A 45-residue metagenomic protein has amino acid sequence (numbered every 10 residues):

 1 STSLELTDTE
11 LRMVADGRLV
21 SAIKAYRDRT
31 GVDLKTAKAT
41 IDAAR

Functional and structural regions predicted by a protein language model:
S1-R45: Short, amphipathic alpha-helical interaction segments embedded in low-complexity terminal/linker regions of eukaryotic
